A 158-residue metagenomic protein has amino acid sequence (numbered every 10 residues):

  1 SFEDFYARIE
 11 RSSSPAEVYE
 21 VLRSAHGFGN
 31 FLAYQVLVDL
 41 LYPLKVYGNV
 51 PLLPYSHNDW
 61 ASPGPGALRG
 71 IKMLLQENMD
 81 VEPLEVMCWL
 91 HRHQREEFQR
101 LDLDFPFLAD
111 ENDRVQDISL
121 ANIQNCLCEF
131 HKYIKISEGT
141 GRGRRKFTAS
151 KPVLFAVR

Functional and structural regions predicted by a protein language model:
S1-H26: Helix-hairpin-helix/helix-loop-helix acidic hairpins
F5-I9, V18, I71, V86-L90 (+2 more regions): Generic structural signal of hydrophobic/aromatic residues within well-ordered alpha-helices of folded domains
R23, L53-P54, D117: A general structural-boundary detector
L37-L103, A109: Phosphate-backbone recognition surface of nucleic-acid-processing proteins
F98-R158: Low-complexity, acidic/Ser/Thr- and charged residue-rich accessory regions of DNA metabolism proteins
